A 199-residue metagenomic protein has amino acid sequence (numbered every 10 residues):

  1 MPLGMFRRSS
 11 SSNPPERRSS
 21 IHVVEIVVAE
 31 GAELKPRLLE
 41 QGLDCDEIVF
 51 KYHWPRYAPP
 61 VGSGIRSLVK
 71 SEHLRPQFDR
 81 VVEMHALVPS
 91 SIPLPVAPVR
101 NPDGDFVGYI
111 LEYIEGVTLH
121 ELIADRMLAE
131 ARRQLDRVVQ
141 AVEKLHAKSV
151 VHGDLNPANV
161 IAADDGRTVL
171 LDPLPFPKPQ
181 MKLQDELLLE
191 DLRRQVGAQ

Functional and structural regions predicted by a protein language model:
M1-P15, V23: Regulatory N- and C-terminal appendages and interdomain linkers associated with kinase/kinase-like NTP transferase
R18-P89, P93: ATP-binding glycine-rich loop module of kinase domains
I48, S91, Y109, V169-D172: Protein kinase-like catalytic core scaffold
I92-Q134: Conserved structural core of kinase catalytic domains
E115, P157, P175: Short, glycine/acidic-enriched loop or turn micro-motifs at the edges of active sites
E130-K144: Conserved alphaE helix
H146-A163: Catalytic-loop of the protein kinase fold
A163-Q199: C-lobe/activation-segment region of protein kinase-like
